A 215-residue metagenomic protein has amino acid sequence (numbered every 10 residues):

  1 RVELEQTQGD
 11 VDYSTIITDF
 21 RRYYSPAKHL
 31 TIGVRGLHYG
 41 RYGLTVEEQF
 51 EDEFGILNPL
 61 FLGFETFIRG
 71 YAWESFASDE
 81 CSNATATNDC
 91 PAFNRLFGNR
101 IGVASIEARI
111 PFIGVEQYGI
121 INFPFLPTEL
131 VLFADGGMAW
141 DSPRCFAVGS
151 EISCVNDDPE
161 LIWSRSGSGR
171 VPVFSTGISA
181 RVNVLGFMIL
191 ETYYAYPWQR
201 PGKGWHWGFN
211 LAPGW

Functional and structural regions predicted by a protein language model:
R1-G136, W140-I162, W207-L211: C-terminal outer-membrane beta-barrel translocator/porin domains of Gram-negative envelope proteins and their
I120-I121, S168, W198-P201: Short proline/glycine-enriched turn/loop segments at secondary-structure junctions
I152-L190, Y196: C-terminal structured "cap/appendage" subdomains that terminate the fold
V173, G202-G204: Short, solvent-exposed coil/turn segments
V182, G204-W215: Outer-membrane beta-barrel "beta-signal"
A195-R200, A212: Contiguous, function-dense segments enriched for cysteine-driven chemistry and partner/ligand-binding capacity
